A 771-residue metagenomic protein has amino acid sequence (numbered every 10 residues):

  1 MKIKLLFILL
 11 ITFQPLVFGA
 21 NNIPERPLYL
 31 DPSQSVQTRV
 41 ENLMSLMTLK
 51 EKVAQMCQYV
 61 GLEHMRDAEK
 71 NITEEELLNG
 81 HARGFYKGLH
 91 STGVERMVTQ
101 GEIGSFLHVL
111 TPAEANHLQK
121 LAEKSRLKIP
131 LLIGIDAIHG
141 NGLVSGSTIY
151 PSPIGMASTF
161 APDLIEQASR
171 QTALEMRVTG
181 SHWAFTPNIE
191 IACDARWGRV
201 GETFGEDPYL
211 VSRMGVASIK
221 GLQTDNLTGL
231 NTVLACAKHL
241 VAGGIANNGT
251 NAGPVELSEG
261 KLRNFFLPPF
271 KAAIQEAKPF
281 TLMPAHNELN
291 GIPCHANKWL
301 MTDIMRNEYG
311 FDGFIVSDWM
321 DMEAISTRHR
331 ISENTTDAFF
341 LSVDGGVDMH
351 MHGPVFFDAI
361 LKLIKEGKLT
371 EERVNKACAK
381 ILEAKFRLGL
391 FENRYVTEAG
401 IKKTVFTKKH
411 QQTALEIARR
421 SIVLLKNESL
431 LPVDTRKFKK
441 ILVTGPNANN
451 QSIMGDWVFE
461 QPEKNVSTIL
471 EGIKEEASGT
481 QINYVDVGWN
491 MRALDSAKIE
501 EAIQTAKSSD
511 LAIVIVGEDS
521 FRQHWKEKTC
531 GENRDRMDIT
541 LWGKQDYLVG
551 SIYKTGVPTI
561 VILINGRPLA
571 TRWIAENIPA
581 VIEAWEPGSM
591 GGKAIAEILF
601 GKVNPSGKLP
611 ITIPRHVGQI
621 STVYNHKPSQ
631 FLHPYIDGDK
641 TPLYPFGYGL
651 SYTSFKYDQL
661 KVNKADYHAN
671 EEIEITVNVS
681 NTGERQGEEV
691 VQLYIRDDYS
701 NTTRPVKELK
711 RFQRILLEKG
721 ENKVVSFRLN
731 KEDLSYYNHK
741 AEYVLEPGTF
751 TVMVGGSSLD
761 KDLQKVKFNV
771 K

Functional and structural regions predicted by a protein language model:
M1-E25: Bacterial Sec-dependent N-terminal signal peptides
F18-S735, P747-D760, N769: Glycoside hydrolase catalytic-domain context in secreted enzymes
N738-K740: Flexible, membrane-facing loop/turn or short amphipathic-helix motifs that contact lipid bilayers or gate lipid-binding
Y743-L745: Surface-exposed, short loops/turns at beta-strand junctions within beta-sandwich domains
